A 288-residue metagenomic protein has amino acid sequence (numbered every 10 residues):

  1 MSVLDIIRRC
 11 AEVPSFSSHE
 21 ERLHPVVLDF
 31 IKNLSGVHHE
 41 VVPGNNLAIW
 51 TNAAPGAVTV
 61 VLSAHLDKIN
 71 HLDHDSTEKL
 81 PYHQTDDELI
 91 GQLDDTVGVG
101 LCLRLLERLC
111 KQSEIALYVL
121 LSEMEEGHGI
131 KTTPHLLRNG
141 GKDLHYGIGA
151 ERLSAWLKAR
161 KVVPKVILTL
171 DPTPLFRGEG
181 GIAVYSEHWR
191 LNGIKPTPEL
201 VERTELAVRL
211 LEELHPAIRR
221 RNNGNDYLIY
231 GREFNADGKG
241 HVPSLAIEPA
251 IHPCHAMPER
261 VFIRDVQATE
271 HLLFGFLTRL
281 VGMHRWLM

Functional and structural regions predicted by a protein language model:
I6-R9, S15-A57: A non-catalytic alpha/beta surface segment that caps or lines the substrate-entry region of metallo-dependent hydrolase
R9, L103-C110, F274-T278: Short glycine/serine- and small hydrophobic-enriched flexible loop segments
V13, H83-L93, H128, A217-I218 (+2 more regions): A short glycine/serine-rich beta->alpha loop
S18, D87-G100, R260-Q267: Short, conserved micro-motifs enriched in small and acidic residues
G44-W50, S154, K158-A159, L168 (+1 more regions): Catalytic phosphate/metal-binding cores of nucleic-acid and nucleotide-processing enzymes, i.e., regions that mediate
W50-V97: Catalytic-core environment of secreted peptidases
L89-L191, R219-G231, M288: Acidic/histidine-rich catalytic neighborhood of metal-dependent amide-processing enzymes
L175-E270: Active-site-adjacent substrate-binding region of metalloamidase/peptidase-like peptide-processing proteins
